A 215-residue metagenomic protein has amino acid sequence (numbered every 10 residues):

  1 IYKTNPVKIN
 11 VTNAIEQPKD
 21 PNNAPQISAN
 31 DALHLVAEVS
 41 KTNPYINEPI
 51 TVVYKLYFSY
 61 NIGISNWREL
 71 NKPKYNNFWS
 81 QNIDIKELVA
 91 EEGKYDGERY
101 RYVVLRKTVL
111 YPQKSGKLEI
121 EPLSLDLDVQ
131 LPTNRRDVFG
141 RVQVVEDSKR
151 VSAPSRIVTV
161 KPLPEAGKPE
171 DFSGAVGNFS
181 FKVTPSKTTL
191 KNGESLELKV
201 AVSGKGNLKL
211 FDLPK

Functional and structural regions predicted by a protein language model:
I1-K215: Surface-exposed interaction/ligand-binding surfaces
